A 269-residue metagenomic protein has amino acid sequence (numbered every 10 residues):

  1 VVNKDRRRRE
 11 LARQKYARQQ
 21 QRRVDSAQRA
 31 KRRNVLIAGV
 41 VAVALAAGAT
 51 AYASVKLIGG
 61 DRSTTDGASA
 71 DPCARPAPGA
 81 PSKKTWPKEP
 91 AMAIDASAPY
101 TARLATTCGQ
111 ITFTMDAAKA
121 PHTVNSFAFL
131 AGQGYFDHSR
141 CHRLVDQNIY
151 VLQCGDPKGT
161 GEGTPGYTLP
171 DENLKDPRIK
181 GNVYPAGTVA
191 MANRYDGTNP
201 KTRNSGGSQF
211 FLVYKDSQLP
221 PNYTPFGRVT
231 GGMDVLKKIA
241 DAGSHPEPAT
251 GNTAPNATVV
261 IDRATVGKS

Functional and structural regions predicted by a protein language model:
V1-S269: Cyclophilin-like peptidyl-prolyl cis-trans isomerases
